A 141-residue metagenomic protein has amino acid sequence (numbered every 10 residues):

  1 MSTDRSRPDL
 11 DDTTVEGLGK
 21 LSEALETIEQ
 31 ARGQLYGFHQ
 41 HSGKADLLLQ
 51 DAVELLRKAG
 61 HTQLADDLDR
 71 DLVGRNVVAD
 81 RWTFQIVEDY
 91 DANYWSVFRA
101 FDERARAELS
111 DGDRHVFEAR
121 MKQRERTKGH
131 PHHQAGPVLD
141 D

Functional and structural regions predicted by a protein language model:
M1-R57, T62-D141: C-terminal-biased regions
